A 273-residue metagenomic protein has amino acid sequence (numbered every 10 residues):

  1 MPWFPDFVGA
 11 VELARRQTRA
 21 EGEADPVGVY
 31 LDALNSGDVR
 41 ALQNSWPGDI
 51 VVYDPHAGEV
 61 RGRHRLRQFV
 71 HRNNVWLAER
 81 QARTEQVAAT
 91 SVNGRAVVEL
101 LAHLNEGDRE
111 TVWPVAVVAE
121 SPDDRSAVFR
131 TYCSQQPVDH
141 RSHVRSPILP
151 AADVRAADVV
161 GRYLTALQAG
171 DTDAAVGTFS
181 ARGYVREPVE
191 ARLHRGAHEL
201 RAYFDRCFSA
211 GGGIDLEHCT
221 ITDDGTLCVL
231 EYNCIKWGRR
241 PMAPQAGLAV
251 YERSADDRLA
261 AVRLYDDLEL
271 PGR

Functional and structural regions predicted by a protein language model:
M1-T18, H71-R155, A202-R273: A beta-strand edge to alpha-helix "cap/lid" segment located at domain peripheries
G9-S45, V154-T178: Short acidic-aromatic low-complexity motifs
R15, V27, V51, P55 (+5 more regions): Residue-level detector of alpha-helix boundaries and kinks
E21, A57, P150-V154, A166 (+2 more regions): A short glycine-/small-residue-rich loop at the edge of a beta-strand within enzyme catalytic domains
E23, V27, R63-L66, V112 (+4 more regions): A structural signal for well-ordered alpha-helical scaffolds and beta->alpha junctions
V27, A33, V117, V160 (+4 more regions): Low-complexity, intrinsically disordered tandem-repeat tracts enriched in small residues
D32, V39-G94, T172-G225: A solvent-exposed, acidic/Ser-Thr-rich amphipathic alpha-helical stretch
